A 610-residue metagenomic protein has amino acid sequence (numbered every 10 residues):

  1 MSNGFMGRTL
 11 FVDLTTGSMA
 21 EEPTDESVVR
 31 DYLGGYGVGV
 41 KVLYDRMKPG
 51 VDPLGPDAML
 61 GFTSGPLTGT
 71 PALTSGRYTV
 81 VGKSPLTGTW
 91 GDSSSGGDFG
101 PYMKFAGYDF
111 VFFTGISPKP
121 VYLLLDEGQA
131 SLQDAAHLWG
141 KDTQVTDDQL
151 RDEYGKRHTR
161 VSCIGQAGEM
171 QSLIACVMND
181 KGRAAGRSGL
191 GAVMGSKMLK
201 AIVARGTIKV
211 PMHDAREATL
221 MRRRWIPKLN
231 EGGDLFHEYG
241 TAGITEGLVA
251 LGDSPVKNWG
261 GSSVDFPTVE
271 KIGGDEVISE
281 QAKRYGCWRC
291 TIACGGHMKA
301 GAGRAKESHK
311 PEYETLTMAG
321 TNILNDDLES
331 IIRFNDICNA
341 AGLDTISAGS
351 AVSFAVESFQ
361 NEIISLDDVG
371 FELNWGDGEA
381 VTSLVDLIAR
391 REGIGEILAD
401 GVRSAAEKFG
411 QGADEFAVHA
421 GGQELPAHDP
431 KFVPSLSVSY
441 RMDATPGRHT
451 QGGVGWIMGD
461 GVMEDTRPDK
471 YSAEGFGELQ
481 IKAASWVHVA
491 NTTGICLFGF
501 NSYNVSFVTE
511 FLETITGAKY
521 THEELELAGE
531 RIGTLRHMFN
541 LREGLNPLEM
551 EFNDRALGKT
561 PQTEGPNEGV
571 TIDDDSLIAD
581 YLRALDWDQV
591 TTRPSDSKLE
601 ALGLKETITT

Functional and structural regions predicted by a protein language model:
M1-G191, S196-G240, I244-P267, A405: Protein-protein interaction/assembly regions in multi-subunit complexes
R151, H158-S188, M194-T610: Extended C-terminal regions of large enzymes
